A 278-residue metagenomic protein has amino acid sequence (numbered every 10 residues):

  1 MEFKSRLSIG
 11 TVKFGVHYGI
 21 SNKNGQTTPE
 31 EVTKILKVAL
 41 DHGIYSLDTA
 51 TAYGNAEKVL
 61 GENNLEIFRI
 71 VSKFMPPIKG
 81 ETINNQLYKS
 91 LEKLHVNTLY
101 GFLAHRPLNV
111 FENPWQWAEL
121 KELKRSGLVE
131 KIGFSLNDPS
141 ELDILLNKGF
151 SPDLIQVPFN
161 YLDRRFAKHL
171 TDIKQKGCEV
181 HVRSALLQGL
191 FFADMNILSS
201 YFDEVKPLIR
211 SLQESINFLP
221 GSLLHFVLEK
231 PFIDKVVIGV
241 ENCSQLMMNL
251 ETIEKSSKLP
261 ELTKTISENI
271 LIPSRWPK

Functional and structural regions predicted by a protein language model:
M1-F68: N-terminal binding-site loop/beta-alpha segment at the start of enzyme catalytic domains that lines or forms
E2-F3, L60-R69, Y88-N97, E122-K124 (+2 more regions): Acidic (Asp/Glu)-rich catalytic clusters
H17-E30, K73-T82, H105, V110: Active-site mouth loops of central-metabolism enzymes
N24-V38, K79-H95, N137-L145, P220-L223: Short, acidic/polar
D41-I44, V96-L99, V129, P152 (+1 more regions): A structural motif
D48-K58, P76-T82, N109-E112, N160-R165: Acidic-and-aromatic substrate-binding clefts and catalytic sites of carbohydrate-active enzymes
L91-F111: Active-site groove signature of glycoside hydrolases
P107-L271, R275-P277: Beta/alpha (TIM)-barrel catalytic core signal, keyed to glycine-rich beta->alpha loops juxtaposed to Asp/Glu that bind
